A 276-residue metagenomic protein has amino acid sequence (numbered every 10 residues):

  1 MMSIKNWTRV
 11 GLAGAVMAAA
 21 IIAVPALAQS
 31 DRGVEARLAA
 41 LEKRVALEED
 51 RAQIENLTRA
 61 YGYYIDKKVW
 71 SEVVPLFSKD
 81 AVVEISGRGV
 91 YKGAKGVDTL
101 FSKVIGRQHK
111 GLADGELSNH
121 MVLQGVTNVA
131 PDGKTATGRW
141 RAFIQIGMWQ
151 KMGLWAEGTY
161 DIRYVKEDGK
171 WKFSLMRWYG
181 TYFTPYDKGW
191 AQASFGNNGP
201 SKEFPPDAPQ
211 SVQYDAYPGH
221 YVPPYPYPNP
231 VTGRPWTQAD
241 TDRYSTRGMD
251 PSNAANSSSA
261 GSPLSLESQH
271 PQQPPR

Functional and structural regions predicted by a protein language model:
M2-A15: Bacterial N-terminal signal peptides that target proteins for export
A19-A26: C-terminal segment of classical bacterial N-terminal signal peptides
Q29-A52, K170-R276: Terminal "cap-and-tail" regions of soluble proteins that handle hydrophobic small molecules
D50-D66: Short, aromatic-enriched amphipathic alpha-helices that serve as compact interaction elements
W70-A142: A solvent-exposed, acidic/Ser-Thr-rich amphipathic alpha-helical stretch
L123-T127, T159-V165: Hydrophobic/aromatic beta-strand elements that line small-molecule binding cavities or substrate pockets in beta-rich
A142-I146, Y164-K166, G180: Beta-strand elements of well-folded, non-transmembrane domains
I144-L154, Y182-F183: Short, cysteine-centered beta-strand-loop-beta hairpins and adjacent loop/turn segments enriched in charged/polar
